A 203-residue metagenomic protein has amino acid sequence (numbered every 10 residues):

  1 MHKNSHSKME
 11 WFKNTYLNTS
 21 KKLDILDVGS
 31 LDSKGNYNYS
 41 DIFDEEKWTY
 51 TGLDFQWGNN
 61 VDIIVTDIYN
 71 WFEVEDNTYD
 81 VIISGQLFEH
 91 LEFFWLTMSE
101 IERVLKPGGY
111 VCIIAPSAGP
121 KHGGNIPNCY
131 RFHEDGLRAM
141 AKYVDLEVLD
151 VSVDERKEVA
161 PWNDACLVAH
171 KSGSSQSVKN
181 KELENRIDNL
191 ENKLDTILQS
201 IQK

Functional and structural regions predicted by a protein language model:
M1-S20: Class I SAM-dependent methyltransferase Rossmann-like catalytic core, especially the SAM/SAH-binding loop
S7-W11, N38, E182: Exposed alpha-helical structural elements
E10-T15, D24-D27, N125-F132: A broad, low-specificity signal for short, low-complexity segments enriched in glycine/proline and polar/charged
N18-T19, E45, Y143: Alpha-helix C-cap/termination motif
S20-L23, V28, Y50, F55 (+8 more regions): Intrinsic structural disorder
L23-G123, E134-R138: Conserved SAM-binding loop
E92-Q202: S-adenosyl-L-methionine-dependent methyltransferase catalytic module, highlighting the catalytic core
